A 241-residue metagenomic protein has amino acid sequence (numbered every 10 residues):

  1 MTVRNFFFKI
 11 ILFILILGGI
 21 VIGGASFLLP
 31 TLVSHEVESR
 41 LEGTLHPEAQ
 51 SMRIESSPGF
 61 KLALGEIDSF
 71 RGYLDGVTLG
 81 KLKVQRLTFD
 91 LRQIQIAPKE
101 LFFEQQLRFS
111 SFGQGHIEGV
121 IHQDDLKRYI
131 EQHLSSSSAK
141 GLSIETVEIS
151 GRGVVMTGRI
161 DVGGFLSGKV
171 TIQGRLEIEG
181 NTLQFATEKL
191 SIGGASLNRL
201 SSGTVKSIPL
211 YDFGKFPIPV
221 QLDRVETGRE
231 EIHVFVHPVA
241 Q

Functional and structural regions predicted by a protein language model:
T2-V37: N-terminal type II signal-anchor transmembrane helix that functions as the membrane-insertion/stop-transfer segment
E36-T44: Juxtamembrane extracytosolic/periplasmic "stalk" immediately C-terminal to the first targeting helix
H46-D125, E131-G164: N-terminal beta-strand/beta-hairpin edge segment
Y73, T157, A186, F235-H237: Beta-strand residues in well-ordered beta-sheet regions across diverse protein folds
V147, G174-L176, V225: A structural signal for short hydrophobic beta-strand segments in well-ordered beta-sheet cores
G153-L197: Short helix-loop boundary/capping segments
G194-Q241: Extracytoplasmic/luminal low-complexity segments enriched in Pro/Gly and acidic/polar residues that act as flexible
